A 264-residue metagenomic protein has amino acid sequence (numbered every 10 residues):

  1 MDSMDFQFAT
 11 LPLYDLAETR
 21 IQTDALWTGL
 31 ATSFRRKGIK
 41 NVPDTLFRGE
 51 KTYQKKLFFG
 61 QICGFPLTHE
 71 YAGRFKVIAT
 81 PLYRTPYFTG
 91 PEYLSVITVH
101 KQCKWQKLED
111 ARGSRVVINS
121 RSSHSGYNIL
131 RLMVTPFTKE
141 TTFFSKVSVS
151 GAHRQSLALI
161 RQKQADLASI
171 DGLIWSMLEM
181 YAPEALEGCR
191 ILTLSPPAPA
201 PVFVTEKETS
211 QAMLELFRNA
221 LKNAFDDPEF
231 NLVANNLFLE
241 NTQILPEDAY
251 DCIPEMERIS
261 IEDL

Functional and structural regions predicted by a protein language model:
M1-Y83, T89-E92, E229-L264: N-terminal hydrophobic or amphipathic helices and topogenic motifs
F8-G29, G90-L157, N231-E240, D248: Bilobed "Venus flytrap"/periplasmic-binding protein-like clamshell domains and structurally analogous long
T52, A111, I160-R161: Hydrophobic residues within well-ordered alpha-helices
I62-A72, R161, D166-L186: A ligand-binding cleft/hinge motif common to bilobed small-molecule-binding domains
A79, Y87, P91-L94, P183-R218 (+1 more regions): Periplasmic-binding protein-like
A111-R115, F203-T205, T209, M213-F238: Bilobed periplasmic-binding protein/Venus flytrap-like ligand-binding cleft at the lobe interface of extracytoplasmic
K146, A152, P199, A220 (+1 more regions): Surface-exposed, charge/polar-rich loops and edge strands
S156, A165-A168, P201: Conserved active-site beta-strand-loop modules that form the wall/rim of enzyme catalytic pockets and either contain
